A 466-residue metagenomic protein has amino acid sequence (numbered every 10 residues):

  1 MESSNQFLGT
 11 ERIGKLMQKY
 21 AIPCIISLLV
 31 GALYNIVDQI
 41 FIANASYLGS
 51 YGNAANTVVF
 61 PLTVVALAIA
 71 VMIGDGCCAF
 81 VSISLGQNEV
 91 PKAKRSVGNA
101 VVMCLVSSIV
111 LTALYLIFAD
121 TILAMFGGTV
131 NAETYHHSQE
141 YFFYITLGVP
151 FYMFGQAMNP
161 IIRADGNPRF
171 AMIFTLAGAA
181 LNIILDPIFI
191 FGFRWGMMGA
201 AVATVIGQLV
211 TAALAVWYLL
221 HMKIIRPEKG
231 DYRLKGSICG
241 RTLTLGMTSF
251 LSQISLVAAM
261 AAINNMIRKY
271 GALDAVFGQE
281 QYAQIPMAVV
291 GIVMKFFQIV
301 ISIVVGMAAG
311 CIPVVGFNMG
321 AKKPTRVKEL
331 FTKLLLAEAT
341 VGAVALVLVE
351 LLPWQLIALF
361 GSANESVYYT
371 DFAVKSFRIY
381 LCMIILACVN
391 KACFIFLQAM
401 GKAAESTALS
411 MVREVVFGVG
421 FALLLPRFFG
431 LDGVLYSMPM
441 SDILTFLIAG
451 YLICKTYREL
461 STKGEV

Functional and structural regions predicted by a protein language model:
M1-A21, V81-G148, G192-M247, V315-M383 (+1 more regions): Short alpha-helical transmembrane segments in multi-pass integral membrane proteins
G9-L48, P61-G76, F80, L105-T112 (+5 more regions): N-terminal transmembrane alpha-helices
K19-D38, Y144, G178, G207-T211 (+2 more regions): Transmembrane helical elements of multi-pass membrane transporters/channels
I26, V30, Y34-V37, A66-A70 (+14 more regions): Residue-level hotspots within pore-lining transmembrane alpha-helices of multi-pass secondary transporters
S27, Y144-R163, A171-A179, A200-A213 (+5 more regions): Short runs within selected transmembrane alpha-helices of multi-pass transporters and secretion channels
L29, L33-A54, L123-A132, I188-W195 (+5 more regions): Helix-terminus/linker motif at the lipid-water interface of multi-pass membrane proteins
S50-P61, S138, F142, A201 (+3 more regions): Small-residue hotspots at the loop-to-helix junctions and early N-terminal turns of transmembrane alpha-helices
N53-A113, Y152-A171, M287-V347, L351-P353 (+1 more regions): Small-residue-rich hydrophobic transmembrane alpha-helices
